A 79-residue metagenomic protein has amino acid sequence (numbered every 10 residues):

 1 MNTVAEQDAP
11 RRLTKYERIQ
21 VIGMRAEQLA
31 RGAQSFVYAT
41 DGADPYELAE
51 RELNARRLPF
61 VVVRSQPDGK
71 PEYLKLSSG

Functional and structural regions predicted by a protein language model:
M1-G79: Polar low-complexity intrinsically disordered regions
